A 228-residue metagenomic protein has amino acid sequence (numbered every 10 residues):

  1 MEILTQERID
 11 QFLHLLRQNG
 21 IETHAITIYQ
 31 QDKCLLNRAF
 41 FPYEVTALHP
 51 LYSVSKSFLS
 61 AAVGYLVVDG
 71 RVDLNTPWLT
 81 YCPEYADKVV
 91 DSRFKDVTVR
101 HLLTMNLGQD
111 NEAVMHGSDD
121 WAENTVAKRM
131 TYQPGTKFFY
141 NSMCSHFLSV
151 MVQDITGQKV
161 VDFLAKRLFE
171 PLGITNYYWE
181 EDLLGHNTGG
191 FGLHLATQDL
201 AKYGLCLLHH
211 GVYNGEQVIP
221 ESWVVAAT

Functional and structural regions predicted by a protein language model:
M1-H14, P77: Short, positively charged
F12-E44, L74: A short, well-structured edge-of-sheet supersecondary motif
L13, R17, G64, L79 (+7 more regions): Non-transmembrane alpha-helical segments in soluble domains of secreted/periplasmic/extracellular proteins
D32, P50-N75, L102, L148-V152 (+1 more regions): Active-site SXXK
L35-R38, N111-K137, Q158-Y177: Short, charged, amphipathic alpha-helices and their helix-cap/turn boundaries
S53-V54, F139-M143: Catalytic nucleophile serine of serine hydrolases, specifically the conserved "nucleophile elbow" pentapeptide
R71-T104, A127, I155-L195: Active-site helix/loop module of the DD-peptidase/beta-lactamase fold, centered on the serine-lysine SxxK catalytic
W179-T228: Penicillin-binding protein/beta-lactamase superfamily catalytic region
